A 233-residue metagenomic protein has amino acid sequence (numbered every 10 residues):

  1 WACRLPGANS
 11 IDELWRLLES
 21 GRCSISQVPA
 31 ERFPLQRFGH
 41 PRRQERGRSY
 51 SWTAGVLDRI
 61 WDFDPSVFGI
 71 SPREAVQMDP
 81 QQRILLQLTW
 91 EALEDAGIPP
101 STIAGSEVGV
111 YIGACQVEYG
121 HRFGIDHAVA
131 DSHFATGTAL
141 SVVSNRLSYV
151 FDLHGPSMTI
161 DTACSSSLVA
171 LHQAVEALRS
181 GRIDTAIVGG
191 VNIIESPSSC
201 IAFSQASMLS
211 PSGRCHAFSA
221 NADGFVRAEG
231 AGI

Functional and structural regions predicted by a protein language model:
W1-N221, R227, I233: Cys-dependent condensing catalytic cores that perform Claisen condensation/acyl-transfer in fatty-acid/polyketide
